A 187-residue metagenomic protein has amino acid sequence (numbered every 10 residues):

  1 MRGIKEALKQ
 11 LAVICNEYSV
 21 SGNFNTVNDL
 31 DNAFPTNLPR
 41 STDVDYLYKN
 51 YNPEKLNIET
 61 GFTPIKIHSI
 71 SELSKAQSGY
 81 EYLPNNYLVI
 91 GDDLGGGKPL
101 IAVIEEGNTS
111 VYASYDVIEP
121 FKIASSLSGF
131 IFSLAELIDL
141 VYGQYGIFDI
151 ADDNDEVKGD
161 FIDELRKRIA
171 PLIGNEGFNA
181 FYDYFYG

Functional and structural regions predicted by a protein language model:
M1-E105, Y145, P171-G187: A surface-exposed partner-binding patch
M1-I4, N37-R40, D116, P120-I123 (+4 more regions): Intrinsic-disorder-associated interaction segments
I58, S69-L73, Y115, E136 (+1 more regions): Short alpha-helical interface elements
A76-S78, Y82, L88-V89, V111 (+4 more regions): Short, flexible coil/linker segments at or flanking structured domains
S110-Y145: Compact, glycine/acidic-enriched structural inserts
L134-G177, Y182, Y186: Mixed-charge (acidic/basic) macromolecular-recognition segments
